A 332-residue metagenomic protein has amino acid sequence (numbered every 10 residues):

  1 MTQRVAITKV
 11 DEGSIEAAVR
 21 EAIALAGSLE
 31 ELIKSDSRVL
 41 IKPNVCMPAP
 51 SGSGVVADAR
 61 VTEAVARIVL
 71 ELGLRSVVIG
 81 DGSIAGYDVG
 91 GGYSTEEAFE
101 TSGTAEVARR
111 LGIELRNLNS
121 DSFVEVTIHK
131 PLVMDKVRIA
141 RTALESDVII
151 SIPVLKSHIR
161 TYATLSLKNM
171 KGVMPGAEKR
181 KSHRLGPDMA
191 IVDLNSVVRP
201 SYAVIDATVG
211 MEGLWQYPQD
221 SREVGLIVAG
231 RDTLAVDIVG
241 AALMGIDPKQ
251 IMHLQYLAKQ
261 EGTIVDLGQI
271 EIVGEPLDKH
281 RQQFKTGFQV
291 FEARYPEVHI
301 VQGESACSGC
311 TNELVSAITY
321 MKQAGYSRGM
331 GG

Functional and structural regions predicted by a protein language model:
M1-G332: N-terminal and secondary-structure boundary signal
